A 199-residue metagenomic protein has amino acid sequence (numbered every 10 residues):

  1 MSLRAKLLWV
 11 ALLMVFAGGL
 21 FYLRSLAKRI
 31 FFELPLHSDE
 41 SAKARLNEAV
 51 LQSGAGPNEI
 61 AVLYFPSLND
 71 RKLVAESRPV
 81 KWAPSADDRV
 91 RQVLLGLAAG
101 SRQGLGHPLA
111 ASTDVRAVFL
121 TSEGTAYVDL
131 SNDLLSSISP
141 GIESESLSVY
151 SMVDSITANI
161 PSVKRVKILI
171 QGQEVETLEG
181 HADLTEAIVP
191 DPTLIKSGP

Functional and structural regions predicted by a protein language model:
M1-P199: Bimodal "functional hotspot" detector
